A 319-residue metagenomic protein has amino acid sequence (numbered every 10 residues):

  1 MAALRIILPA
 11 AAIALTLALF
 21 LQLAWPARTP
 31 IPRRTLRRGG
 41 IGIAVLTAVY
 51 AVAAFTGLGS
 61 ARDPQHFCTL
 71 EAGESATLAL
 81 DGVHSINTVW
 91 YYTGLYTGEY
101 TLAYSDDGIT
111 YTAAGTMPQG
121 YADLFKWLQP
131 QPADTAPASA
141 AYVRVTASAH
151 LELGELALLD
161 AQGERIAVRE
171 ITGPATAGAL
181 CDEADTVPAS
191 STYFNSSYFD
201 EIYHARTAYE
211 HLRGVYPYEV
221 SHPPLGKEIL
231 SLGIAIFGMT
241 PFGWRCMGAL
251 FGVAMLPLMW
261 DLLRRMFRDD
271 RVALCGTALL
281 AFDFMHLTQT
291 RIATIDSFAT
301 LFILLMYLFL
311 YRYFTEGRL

Functional and structural regions predicted by a protein language model:
M1-W25: Membrane-embedded alpha-helical segments of integral membrane proteins
I6-I13, G252-M255, L280, I295 (+1 more regions): Hydrophobic core segments of transmembrane alpha-helices in multi-pass, intramembrane catalytic enzymes
L19-R33, R265-M266, R312-L319: Membrane-interface junctions at the ends of membrane-embedded or membrane-associated helices
R28-P30, A53-G115, K126-Y193, Y198: Aromatic, loop-rich ligand-recognition surfaces of beta-strand-rich domains
T172-V187, Y193-A205, P217-I229, M239-F242: Extracytoplasmic catalytic/substrate-binding loops of multi-pass membrane glycan-assembly enzymes
F242, C246-F267, L305-F309: Transmembrane-helix motifs of polytopic, lipid-linked glycan transferases
W244, G248, M285-F298: Short acidic/glycine- and proline-prone juxtamembrane loop motifs at membrane-interface regions of multi-pass membrane
M259-F282, T300-L301, G317-L319: Transmembrane-helix signature of polytopic, membrane-embedded enzymes that assemble or transfer cell-envelope glycans
